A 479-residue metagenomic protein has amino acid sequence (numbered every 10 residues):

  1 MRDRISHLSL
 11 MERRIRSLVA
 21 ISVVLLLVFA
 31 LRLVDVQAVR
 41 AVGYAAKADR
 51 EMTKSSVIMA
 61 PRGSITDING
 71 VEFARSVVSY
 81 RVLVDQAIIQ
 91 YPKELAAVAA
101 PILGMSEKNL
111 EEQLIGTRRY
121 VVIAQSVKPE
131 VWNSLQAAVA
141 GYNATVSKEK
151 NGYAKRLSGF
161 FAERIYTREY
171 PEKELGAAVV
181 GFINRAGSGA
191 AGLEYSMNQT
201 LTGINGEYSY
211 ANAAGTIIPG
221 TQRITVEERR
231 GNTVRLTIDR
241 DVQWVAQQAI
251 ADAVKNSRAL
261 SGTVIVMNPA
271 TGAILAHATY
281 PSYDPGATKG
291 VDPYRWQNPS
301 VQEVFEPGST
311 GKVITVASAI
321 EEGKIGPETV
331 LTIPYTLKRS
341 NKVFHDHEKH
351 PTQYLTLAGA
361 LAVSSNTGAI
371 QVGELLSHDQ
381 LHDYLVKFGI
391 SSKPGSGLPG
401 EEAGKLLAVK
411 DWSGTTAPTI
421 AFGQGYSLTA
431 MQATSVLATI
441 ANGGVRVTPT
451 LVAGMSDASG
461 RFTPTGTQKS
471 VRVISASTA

Functional and structural regions predicted by a protein language model:
M1-T288, D379-G389: Periplasmic/cell-envelope proteins involved in peptidoglycan metabolism and beta-lactam response
R2, A74, N212-T225, N268-S309 (+1 more regions): Beta-lactam-recognizing serine transpeptidase/beta-lactamase-like catalytic domain environment
